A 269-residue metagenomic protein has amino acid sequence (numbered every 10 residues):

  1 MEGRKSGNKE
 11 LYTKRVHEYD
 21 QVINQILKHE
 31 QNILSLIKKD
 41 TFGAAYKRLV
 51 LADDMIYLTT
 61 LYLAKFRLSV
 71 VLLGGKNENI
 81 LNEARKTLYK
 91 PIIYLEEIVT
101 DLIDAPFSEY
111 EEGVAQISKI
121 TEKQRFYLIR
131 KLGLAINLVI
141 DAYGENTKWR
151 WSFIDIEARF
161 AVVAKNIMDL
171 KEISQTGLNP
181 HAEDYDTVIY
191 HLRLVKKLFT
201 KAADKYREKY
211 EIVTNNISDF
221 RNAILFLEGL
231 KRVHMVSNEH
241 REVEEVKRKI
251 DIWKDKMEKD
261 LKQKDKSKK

Functional and structural regions predicted by a protein language model:
M1-D104: Leu/Val/Ala/Ile-rich N-terminal alpha-helices, chiefly Sec-type signal peptides and the beginnings
T13, Y46-D53, G75-K86, A115 (+3 more regions): Short, charged, amphipathic alpha-helical segments
D40-A45, Y206-N215, D260: Helix-loop junctions that connect tandem helical modules in alpha-solenoid scaffolds
Y46-G74, Y89-E211: Amphipathic alpha-helical repeat scaffolds of TPR domains
F66, I92, K196, A203 (+4 more regions): Heptad-repeat amphipathic alpha-helical coiled-coil interaction surface used for oligomerization/assembly
I120, A142-Y143, I252-K269: Alpha-helical linker/edge segments of TPR/alpha-solenoid repeat scaffolds and analogous pre-/post-domain helices
I212-R221, S237: Short acidic, glycine/proline-enriched loop segments that cap or flank alpha-helices
